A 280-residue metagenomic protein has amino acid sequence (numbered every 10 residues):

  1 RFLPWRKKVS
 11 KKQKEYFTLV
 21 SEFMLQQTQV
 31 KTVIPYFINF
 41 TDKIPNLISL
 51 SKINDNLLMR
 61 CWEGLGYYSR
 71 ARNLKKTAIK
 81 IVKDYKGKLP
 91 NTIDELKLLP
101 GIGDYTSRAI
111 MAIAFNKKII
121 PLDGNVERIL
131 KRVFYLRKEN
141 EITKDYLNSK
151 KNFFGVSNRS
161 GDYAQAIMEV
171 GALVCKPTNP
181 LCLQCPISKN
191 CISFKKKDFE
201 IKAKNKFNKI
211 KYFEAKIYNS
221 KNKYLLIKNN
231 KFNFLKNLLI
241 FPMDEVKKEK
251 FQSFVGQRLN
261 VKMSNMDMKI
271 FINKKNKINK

Functional and structural regions predicted by a protein language model:
R1-F2, K7, E169-K280: Intrinsically disordered, low-complexity, charged terminal extensions of DNA damage-control enzymes
R1-L181, I187-I192, K196, I210 (+1 more regions): Catalytic cores of DNA base-excision repair glycosylases
